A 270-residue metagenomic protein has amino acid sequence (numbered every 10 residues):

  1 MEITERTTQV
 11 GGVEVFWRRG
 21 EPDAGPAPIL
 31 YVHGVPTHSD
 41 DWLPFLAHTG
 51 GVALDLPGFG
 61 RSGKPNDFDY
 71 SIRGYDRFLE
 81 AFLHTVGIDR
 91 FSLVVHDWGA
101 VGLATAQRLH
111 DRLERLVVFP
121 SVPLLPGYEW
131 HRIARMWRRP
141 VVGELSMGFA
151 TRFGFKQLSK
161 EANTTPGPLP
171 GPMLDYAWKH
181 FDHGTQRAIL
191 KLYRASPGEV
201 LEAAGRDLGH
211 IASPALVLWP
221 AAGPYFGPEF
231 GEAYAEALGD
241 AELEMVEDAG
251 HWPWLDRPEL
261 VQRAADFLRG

Functional and structural regions predicted by a protein language model:
M1-I29, A47-T49, I88-D89, Q262-G270: Alpha/beta-hydrolase fold catalytic core
R18, A53-V95: Active-site loop/oxyanion-hole signature of alpha/beta-hydrolase fold enzymes
R19-R61: Conserved HGGG/HGGXW glycine-rich cap/lid loop of the alpha/beta-hydrolase fold
L30-G34, H96, W219: The conserved beta1-alpha1 loop
R115-E144: Flexible "cap/lid" loop of the alpha/beta hydrolase fold
G127, G148-G209: Conserved alpha/beta-hydrolase catalytic His-Asp/Glu region
T185-E236, M245: Conserved serine/cysteine hydrolase catalytic core
A249-P258: Catalytic histidine-centered segment of alpha/beta-hydrolase-like enzymes
